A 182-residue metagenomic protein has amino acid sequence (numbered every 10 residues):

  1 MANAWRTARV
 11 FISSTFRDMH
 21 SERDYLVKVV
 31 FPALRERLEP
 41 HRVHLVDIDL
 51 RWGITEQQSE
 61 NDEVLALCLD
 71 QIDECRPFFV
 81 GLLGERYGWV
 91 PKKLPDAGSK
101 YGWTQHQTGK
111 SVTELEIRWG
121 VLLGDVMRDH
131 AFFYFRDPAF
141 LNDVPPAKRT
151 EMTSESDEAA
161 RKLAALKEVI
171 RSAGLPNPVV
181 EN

Functional and structural regions predicted by a protein language model:
M1-N182: Conserved catalytic or regulatory cores that recognize and/or transform ribose-phosphate-containing ligands
